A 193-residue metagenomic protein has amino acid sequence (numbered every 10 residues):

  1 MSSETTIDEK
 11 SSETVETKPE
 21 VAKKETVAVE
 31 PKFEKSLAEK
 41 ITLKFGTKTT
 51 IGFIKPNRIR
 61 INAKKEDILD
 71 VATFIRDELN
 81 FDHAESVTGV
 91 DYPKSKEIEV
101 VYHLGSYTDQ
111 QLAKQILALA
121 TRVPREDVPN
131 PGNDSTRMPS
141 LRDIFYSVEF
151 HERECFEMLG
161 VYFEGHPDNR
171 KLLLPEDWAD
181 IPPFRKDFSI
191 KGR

Functional and structural regions predicted by a protein language model:
S2-R193: Conserved helix-adjacent loop modules within structured domains
